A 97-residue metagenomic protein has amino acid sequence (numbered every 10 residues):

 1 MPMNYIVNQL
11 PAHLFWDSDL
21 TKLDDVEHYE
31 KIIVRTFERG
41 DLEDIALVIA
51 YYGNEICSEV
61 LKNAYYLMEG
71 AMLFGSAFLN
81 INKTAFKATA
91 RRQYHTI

Functional and structural regions predicted by a protein language model:
M1-I97: Long, compositionally biased intrinsically disordered regulatory segments in eukaryotic proteins
